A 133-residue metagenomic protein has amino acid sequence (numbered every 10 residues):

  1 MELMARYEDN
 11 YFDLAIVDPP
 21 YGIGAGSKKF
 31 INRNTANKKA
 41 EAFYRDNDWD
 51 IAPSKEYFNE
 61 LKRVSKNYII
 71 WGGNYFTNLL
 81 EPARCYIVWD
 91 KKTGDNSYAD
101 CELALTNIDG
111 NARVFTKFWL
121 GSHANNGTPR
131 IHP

Functional and structural regions predicted by a protein language model:
E2-V17, Y21, A25-N47, K62-P133: Class I S-adenosyl-L-methionine
W49-Y57, P133: Soluble or luminal CAZymes and related metallo-dependent hydrolases
